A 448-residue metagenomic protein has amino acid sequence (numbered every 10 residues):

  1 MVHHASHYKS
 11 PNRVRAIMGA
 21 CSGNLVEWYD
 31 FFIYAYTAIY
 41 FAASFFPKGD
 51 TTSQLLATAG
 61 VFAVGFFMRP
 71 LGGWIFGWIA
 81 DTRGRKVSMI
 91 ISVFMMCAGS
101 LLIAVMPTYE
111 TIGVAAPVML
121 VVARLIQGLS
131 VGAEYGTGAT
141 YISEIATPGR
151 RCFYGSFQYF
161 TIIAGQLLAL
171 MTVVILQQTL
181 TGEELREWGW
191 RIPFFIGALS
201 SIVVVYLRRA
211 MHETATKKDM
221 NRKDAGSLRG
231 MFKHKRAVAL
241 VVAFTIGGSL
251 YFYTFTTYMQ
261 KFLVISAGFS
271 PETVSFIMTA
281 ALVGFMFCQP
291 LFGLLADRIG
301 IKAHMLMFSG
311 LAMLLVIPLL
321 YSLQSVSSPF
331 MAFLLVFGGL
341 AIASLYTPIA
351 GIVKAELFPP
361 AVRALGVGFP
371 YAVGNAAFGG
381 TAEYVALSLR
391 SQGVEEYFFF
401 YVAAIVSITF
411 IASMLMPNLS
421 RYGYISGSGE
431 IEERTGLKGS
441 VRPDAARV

Functional and structural regions predicted by a protein language model:
Y34-A35, K235-F285, F378-E383: Extracytoplasmic gate region of multi-pass secondary transporters
P47, F94-G113, G310-V326: C-terminal ends and interior cores of transmembrane alpha-helices in multi-pass membrane transporters/permeases
L71-R85, Q289-I301: Helix-to-loop junctions at the C-terminal end of transmembrane segments in multipass secondary transporters
T82-F94, R298-G310: Cytoplasmic membrane-interface "Motif A"-like loop-to-helix N-cap segments of 12-TM Major Facilitator Superfamily
S130, C152-Q177, S200, P370-A382: Glycine-rich segments within core transmembrane alpha-helices of 12-TM secondary carriers
V204-M211, A403-E433: Multi-pass alpha-helical transporter architecture, strongest for 12-TM Major Facilitator/SLC carriers used
K302-I349: C-terminal transmembrane helical hairpin of 12-TM major facilitator-type secondary transporters
P360-Q392: A late C-terminal transmembrane helix in Major Facilitator Superfamily
